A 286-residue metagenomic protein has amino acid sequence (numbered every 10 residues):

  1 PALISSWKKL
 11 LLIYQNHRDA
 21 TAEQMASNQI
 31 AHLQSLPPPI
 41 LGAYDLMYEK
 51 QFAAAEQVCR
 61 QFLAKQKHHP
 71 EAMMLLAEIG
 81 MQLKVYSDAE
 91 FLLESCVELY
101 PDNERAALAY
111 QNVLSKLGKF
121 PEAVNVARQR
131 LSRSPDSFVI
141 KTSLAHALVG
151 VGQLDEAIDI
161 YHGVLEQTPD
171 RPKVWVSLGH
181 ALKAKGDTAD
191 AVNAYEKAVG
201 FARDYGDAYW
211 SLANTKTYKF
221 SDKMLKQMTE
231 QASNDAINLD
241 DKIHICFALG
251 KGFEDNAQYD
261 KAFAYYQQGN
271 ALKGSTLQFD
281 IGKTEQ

Functional and structural regions predicted by a protein language model:
P1-Q286: Alpha-helical solenoid repeat scaffolds of the TPR/TPR-like class and their adjacent stem/linker regions that mediate
